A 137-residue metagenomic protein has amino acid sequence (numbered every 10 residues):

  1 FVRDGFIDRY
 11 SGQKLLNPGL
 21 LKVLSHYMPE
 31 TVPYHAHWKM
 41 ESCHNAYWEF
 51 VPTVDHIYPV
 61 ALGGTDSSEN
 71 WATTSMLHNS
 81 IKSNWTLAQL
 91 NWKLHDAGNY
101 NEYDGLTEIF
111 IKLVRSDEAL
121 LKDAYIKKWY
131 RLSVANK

Functional and structural regions predicted by a protein language model:
F1-V51, S75: Short cysteine-rich loop/turn motifs with clustered Cys
D4, D8, L15, A61 (+3 more regions): Short, well-ordered alpha-helical segments in soluble proteins
D8, W48-V54, P59-S80: Short beta-strand-alpha-helix junction that forms the catalytic/metal-binding core of metal-dependent nuclease domains
L16-N17, S67, W71-K93: Short Cys/His-centered divalent metal-binding micro-motifs
M28, Y103-D104, E118: Short alpha-helix boundary/capping motifs
A88-L113: Structured partner-binding subdomains within large eukaryotic complex subunits
K112-K137: Short flanking/linker segments adjacent to small metal-binding domains or redox-active Cys/His motifs
